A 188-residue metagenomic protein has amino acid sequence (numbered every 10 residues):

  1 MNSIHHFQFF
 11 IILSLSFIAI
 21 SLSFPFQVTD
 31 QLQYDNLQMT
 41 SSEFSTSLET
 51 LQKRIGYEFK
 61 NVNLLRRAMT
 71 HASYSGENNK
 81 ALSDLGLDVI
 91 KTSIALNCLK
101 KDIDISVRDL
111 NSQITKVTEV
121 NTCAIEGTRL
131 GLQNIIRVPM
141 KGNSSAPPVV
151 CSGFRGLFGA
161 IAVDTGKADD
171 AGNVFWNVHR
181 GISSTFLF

Functional and structural regions predicted by a protein language model:
N2-F188: Double-stranded RNA-binding/processing signature
